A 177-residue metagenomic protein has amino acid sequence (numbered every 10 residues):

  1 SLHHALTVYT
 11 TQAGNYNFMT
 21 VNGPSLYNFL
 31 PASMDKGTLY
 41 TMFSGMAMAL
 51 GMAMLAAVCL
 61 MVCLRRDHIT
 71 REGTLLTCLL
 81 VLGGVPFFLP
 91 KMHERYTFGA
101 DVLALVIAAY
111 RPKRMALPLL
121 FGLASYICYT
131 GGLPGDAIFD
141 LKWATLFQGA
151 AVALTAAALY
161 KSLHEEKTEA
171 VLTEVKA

Functional and structural regions predicted by a protein language model:
S1-H3, T7, Q12-F88, A157-E166 (+1 more regions): Aromatic/glycine/proline-enriched transmembrane-helix motif characteristic of membrane-embedded glycan-assembly enzymes
L26, H93-Y126, L146: Hydrophobic/aromatic-rich transmembrane helices and adjacent perimembrane loops
S44, H68-L75, E94, R111-R114 (+1 more regions): Membrane-interface helix-boundary signature
A56-C59, L80, A104-A116, V152-A156: Transmembrane alpha-helical segments
G83-F87, F98-A100, A116, G131: Membrane-integral, polyisoprenol-dependent glycosyltransferases of the GT-C/oligosaccharyltransferase superfamily
L89-F98, L133-L141: Membrane-interface catalytic loops of GT-C/OST-like multi-pass glycosylation enzymes that act
R114-A177: Aromatic-enriched
